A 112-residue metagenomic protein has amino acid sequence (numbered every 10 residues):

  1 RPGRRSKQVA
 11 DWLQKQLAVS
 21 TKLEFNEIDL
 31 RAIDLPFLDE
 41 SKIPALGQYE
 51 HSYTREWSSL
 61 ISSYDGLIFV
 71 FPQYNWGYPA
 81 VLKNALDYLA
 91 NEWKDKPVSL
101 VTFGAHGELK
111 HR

Functional and structural regions predicted by a protein language model:
R1-F71, W76-N84, Y88: N-terminal beta1-alpha1-beta2 submodule of the flavodoxin-like/Rossmannoid cofactor-binding fold
F25, D95-V98: Hydrophobic/aromatic residues located in beta-strands of well-ordered beta-sheets within soluble catalytic
L89-D95: Short, conserved loop/helix-junction motifs that constitute active-site signature segments in enzyme catalytic cores
P97-R112: Short, glycine-/small-residue-rich phosphate/pyrophosphate-handling segment
